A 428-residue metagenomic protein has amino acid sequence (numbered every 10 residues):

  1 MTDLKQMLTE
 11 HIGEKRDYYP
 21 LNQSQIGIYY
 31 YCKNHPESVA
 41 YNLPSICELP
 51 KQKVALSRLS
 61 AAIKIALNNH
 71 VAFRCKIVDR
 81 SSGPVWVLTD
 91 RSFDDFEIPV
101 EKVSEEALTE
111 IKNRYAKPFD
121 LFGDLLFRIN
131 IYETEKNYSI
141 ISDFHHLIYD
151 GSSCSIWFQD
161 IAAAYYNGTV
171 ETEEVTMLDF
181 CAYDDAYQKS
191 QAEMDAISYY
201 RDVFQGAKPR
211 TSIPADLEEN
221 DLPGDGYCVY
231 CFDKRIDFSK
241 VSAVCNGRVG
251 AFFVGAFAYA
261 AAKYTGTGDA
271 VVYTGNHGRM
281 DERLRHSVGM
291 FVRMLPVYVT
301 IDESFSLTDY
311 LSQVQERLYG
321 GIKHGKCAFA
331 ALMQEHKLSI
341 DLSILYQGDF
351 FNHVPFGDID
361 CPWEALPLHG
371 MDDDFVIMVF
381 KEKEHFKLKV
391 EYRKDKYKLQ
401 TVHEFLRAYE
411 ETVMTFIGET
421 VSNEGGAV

Functional and structural regions predicted by a protein language model:
M1-P20, T89, L217, Y319-G321 (+2 more regions): Flexible, non-catalytic linker and terminal segments flanking ANL/adenylate-forming cores
T2-P36, S60-E106, L125, Q159 (+1 more regions): Short amphipathic alpha-helices and their capping loops
D3, P20, S24, Y132-L178 (+1 more regions): Active-site-proximal acidic secondary-structure segment that organizes catalysis
Q6-L21, S38-R58, L121-S142, L217-D281 (+5 more regions): Gly/Ser/Thr-rich phosphate-binding loops and adjoining beta-strand/alpha-helix segments that form adenosine-phosphate
L8-R16, K51-N68, P84-D124, I197 (+5 more regions): A short, small/polar-residue-rich loop/turn motif at beta-strand boundaries within alpha/beta enzyme cores
K15-D17, C32-L43, V71-F73, Y187-A196 (+6 more regions): His-Asp-centered acyl/peptidyl-transfer active-site segments
R16-K33, L108-I111, C154-S155, M194 (+4 more regions): AMP-binding/adenylate-forming domain of the ANL superfamily
A40-I46, F73-D79, K117-I131, V170-V175 (+9 more regions): Flexible, Gly/Pro-enriched loop and linker segments at secondary-structure and domain junctions
